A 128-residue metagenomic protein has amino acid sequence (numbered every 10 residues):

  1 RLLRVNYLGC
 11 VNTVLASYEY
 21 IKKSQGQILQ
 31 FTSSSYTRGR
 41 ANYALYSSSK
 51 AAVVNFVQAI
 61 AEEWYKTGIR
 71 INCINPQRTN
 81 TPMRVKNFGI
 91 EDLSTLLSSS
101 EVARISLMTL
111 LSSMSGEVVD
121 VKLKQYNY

Functional and structural regions predicted by a protein language model:
R1-R4: Active-site Tyr-X3-Lys motif and surrounding loop/helix of classical short-chain dehydrogenase/reductase
V14-L15, Q58: A short, exposed helix-loop element centered on a Lys and neighboring polar residues
A16-Q25: A short helix-coil junction within the Rossmann-fold of NAD(P)-dependent oxidoreductases
Q27-A52, V57-K66, R78: Catalytic loop of short-chain dehydrogenase/reductase
L29, I71-I74, R84: Hydrophobic structural elements of the Rossmann-like NAD(P)H-binding subdomain that define the short-chain
C73, T81, G89-Y128: C-terminal helical subdomain
